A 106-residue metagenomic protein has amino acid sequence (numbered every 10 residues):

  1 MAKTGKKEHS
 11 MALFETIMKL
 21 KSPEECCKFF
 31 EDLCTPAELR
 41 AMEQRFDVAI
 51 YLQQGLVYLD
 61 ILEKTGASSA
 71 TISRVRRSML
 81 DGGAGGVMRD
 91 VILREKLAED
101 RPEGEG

Functional and structural regions predicted by a protein language model:
M1-L20: General nucleic-acid-binding
E25-R45: Short, Lys/Arg-enriched anionic-surface-contact patches
P36-R40, I50, D60: N-terminal helix-turn-helix DNA-binding core of bacterial DNA-binding proteins
M42-L56: Short, amphipathic alpha-helical "recognition" segments used to contact nucleic acids or chromatin
D60-G66, I72: Short alpha-helical "recognition helix" segments of helix-turn-helix
R76-M79: DNA major-groove recognition helix of helix-turn-helix
D81-G83: Residue cluster at the C-terminal edge of the helix-turn-helix DNA-binding motif
R89-G106: Intrinsically disordered, low-complexity basic tails/linkers immediately adjacent to helix-turn-helix/homeobox/MYB/SANT
